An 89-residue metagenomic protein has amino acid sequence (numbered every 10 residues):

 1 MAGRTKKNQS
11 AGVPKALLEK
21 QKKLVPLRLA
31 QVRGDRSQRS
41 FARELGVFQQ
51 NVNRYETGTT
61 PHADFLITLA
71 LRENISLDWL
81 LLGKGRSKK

Functional and structural regions predicted by a protein language model:
A2-R36, E44: A short, Lys/Arg-rich alpha-helix, primarily the initiator
L27-A30, R39, N53, I67 (+1 more regions): Residues within the helices of the helix-turn-helix
R33, A70-E73: Amphipathic alpha-helical interface segments used for dimerization/assembly
G34-R54: Short alpha-helical DNA-recognition segment
G58-L71, S87-K89: Short, basic-rich loop-to-helix N-cap that marks the start of a DNA-contacting helix
N74-K89: Short C-terminal boundary/hinge segments that cap the last helix of small helical domains
